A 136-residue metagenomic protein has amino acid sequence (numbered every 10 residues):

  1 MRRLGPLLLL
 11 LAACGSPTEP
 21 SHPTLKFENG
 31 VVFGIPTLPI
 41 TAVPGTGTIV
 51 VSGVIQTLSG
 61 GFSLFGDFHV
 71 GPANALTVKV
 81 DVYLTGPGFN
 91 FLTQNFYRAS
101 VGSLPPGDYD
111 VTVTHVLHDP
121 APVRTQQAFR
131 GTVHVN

Functional and structural regions predicted by a protein language model:
M1-L4: Positively charged n-region of N-terminal signal peptides that target proteins for export
L11-A13: C-terminal motif of bacterial Sec signal peptides marking the signal peptidase cleavage site
G15-K79, P120-N136: Primarily secretory-pathway and cell-envelope proteins
V51, N95-A99, V111, G131: Hydrophobic residues positioned within well-ordered beta-strands of beta-sheet architectures
K79-P105: An anionic, turn-rich surface loop/hairpin at beta-sheet edges that serves as a generic interaction/coordination patch
G107-V113: A short tyrosine-centered beta-strand micro-motif
T114-H118: Beta-strand-rich extracellular modules
